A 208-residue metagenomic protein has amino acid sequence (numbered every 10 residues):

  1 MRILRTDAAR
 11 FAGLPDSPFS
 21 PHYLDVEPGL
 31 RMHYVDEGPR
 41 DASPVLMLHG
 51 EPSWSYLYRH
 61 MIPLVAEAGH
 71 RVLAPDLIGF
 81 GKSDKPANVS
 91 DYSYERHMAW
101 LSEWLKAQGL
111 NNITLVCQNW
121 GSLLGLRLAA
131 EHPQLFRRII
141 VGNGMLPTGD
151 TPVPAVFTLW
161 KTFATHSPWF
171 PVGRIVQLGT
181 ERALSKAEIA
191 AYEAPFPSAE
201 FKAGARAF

Functional and structural regions predicted by a protein language model:
M1-P21, V26, M32-E37, P44 (+6 more regions): Flexible "cap/lid" subdomain of the alpha/beta-hydrolase fold that forms the substrate-access gate
R59-L64: Typically the conserved alpha-helix immediately C-terminal to a functionally engaged Cys/Sec in thioredoxin-like
